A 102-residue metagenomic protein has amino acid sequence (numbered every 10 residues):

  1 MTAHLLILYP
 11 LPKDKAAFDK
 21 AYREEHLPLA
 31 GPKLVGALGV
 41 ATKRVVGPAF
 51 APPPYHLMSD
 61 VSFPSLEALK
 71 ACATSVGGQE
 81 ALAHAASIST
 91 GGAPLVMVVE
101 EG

Functional and structural regions predicted by a protein language model:
M1-G102: Macromolecular interaction modules
